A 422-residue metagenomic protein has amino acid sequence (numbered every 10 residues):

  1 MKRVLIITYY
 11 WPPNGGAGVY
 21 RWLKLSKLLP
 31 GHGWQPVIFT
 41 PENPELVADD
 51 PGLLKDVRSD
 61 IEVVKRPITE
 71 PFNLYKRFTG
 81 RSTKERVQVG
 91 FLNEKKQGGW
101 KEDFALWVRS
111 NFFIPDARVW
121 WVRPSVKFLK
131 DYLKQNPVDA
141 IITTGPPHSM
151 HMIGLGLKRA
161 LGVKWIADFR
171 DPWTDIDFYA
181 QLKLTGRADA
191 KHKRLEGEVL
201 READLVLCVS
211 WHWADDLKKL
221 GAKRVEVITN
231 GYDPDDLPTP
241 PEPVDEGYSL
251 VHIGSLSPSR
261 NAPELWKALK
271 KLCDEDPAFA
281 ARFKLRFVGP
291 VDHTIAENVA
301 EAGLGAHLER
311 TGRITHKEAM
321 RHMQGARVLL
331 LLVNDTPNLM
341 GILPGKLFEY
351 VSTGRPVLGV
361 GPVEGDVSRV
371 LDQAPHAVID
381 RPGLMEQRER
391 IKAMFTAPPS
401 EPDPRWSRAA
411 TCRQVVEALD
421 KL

Functional and structural regions predicted by a protein language model:
M1-F72, L205, V225: N-terminal subdomain of nucleotide-sugar transferases
T40-V119, R123: A conserved catalytic-core segment of Leloir-type glycosyltransferases
K130, S149-M152, G156-A160, W173-T174 (+1 more regions): Membrane-proximal helix-turn-helix segments that form the acceptor-binding/catalytic region of lipid-linked
D204, H307-E309, M323-M340, F395: Acidic donor-binding loop of glycosyltransferase active sites
H212, G231: Carbohydrate-associated surface elements
P243-R260, W266-L269, T411: Conserved donor-binding/catalytic core segment of Leloir-type glycosyltransferases
R282-G289, T294-M320: Nucleotide-activated donor-binding/catalytic signature segment of Leloir-type glycosyltransferases, i.e., the conserved
R381-E389, F395-K421: A charged, aromatic-enriched C-terminal amphipathic alpha-helix characteristic of glycosyltransferases across folds
